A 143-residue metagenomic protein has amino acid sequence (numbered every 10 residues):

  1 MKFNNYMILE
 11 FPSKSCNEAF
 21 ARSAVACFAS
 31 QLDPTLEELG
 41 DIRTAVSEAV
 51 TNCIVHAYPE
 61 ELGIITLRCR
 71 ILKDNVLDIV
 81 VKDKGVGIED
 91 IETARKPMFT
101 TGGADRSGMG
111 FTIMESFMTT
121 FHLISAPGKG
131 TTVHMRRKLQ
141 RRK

Functional and structural regions predicted by a protein language model:
M1-I8, C53-K143: Conserved beta-strand-loop-beta-strand hairpin that lines the nucleotide-binding pocket of ATP/GTP-utilizing enzymes
I8-A19: STAS-typified acidic loop motif
F11, S23, T35, L39 (+2 more regions): Generic hydrophobic-segment detector
N17, E38-V46, E61, C69 (+1 more regions): Generic, well-ordered alpha-helical segments
S23-S47, R106: Conserved short strand/loop->alpha-helix "switch" segment adjacent to the catalytic nucleotide/phosphoryl-transfer site
E48-N52: Conserved polar catalytic motif of the HATPase_c/GHKL fold
